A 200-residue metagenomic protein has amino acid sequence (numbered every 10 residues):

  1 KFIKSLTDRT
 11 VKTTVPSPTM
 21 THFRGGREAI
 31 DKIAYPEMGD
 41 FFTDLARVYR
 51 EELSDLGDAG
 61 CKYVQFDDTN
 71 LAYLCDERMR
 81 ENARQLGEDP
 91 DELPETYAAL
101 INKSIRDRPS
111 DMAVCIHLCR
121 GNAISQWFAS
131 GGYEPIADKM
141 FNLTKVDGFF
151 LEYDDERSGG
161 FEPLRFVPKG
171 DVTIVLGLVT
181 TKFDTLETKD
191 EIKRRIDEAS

Functional and structural regions predicted by a protein language model:
K1-S200: Domain-level signal for soluble alpha/beta catalytic cores
